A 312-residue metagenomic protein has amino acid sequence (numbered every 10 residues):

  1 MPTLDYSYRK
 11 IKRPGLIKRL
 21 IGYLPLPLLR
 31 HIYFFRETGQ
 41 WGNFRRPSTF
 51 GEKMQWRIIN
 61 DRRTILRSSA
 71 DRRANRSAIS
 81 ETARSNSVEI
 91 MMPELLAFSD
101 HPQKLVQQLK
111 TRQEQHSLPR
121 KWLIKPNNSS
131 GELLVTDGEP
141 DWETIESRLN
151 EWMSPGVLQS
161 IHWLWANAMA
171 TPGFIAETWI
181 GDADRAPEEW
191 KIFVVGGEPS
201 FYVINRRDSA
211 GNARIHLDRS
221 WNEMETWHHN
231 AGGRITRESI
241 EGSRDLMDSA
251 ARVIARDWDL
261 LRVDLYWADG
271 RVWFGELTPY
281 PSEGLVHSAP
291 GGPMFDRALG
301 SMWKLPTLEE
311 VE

Functional and structural regions predicted by a protein language model:
M1-D61: Membrane-proximal basic amphipathic "stem/tether" segments
P47-S48, W267-E312: C-terminal active-site "lid" helix and adjoining low-complexity regulatory extension at the edge of ATP-using catalytic
F50-D137, E151-W163: A conserved helix-loop-beta module that forms one wall/lid of the active-site cleft in ATP-utilizing catalytic domains
R76, P102-L105, S130-V135, E143-I145 (+5 more regions): Short catalytic/ligand-binding loop motif for oxyanion handling, primarily in non-cytosolic enzymes, centered on
L134-D137, P187, Y202, A213-T236 (+4 more regions): C-terminal and inter-domain tail/linker signature
V135-P140, V195: Short beta-strand-to-turn element immediately C-terminal to the catalytic PLP-Schiff-base lysine in fold type I
R148-A231: Phosphate-binding site of ATP-dependent enzymes
N167-G173, H216-F274: A long amphipathic alpha-helix within ATP-dependent nucleotide-binding catalytic cores
